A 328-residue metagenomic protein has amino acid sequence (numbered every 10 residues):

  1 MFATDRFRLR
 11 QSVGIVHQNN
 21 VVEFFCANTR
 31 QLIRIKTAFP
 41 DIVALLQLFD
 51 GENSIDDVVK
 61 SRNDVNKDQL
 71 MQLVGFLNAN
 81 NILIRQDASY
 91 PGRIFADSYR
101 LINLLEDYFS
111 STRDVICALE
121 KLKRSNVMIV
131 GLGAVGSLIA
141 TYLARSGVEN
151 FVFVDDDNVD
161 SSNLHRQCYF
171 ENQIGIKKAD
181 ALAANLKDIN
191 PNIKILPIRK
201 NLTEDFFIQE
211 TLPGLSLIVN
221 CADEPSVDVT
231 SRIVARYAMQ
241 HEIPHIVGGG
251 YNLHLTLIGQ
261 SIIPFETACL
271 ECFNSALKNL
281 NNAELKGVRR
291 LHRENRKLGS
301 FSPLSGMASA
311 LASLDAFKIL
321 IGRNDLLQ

Functional and structural regions predicted by a protein language model:
M1-Q328: Adenine nucleotide-associated cytosolic modules
